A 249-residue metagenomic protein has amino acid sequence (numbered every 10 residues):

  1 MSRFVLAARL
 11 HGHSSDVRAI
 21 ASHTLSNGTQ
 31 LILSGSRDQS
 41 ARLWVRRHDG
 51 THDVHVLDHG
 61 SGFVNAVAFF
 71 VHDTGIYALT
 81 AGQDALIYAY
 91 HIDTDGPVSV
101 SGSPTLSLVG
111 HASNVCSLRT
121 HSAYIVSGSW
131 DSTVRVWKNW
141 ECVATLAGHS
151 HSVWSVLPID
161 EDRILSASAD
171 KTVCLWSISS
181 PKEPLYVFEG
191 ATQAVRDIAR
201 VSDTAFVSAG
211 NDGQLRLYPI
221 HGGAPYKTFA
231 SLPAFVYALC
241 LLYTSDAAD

Functional and structural regions predicted by a protein language model:
L10-V17, L57-V64, L108-V115, L146-V153 (+2 more regions): WD40/WD-repeat beta-propeller blade N-cap
T24-G28, V71-T74, T120-S122, I159-E161 (+2 more regions): Residue-level detector of Asp-centered blade-edge/turn motifs that repeat once per structural unit in beta-propeller
G35-D38, A81-D84, G128-D131, A167-D170 (+2 more regions): Conserved strand-to-loop turn within each blade of WD40 beta-propeller repeats
A41-W44, I87-Y90, V134-W137, V173-S177 (+1 more regions): WD40-repeat beta-propellers
R47-D49, I92-D95, K138-W140, I178-P181 (+1 more regions): Short loop/turn segments that connect beta-strands within beta-propeller blades
Y243-D249: Conserved small/polar residues in nucleotide/adenosyl-binding loops
